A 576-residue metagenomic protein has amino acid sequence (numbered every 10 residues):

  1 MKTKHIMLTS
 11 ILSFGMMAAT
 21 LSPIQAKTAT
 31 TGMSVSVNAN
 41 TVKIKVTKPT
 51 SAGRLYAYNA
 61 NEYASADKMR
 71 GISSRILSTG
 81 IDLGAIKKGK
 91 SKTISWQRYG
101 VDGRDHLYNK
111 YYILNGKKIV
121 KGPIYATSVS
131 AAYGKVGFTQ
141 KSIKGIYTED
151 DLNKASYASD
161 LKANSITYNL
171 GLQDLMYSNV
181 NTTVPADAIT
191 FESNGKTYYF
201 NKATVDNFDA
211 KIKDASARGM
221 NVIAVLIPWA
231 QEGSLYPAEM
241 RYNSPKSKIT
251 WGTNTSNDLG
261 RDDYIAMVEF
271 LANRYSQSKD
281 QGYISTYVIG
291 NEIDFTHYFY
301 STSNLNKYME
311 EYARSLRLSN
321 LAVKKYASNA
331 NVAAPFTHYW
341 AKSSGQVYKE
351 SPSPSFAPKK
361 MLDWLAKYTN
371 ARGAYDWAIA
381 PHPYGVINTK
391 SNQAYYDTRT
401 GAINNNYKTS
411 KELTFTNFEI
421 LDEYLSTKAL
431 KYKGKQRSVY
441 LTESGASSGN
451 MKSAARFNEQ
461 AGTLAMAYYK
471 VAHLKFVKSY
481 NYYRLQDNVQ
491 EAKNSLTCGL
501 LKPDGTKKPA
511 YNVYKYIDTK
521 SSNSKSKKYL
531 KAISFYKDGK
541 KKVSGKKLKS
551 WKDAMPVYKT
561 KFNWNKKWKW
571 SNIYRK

Functional and structural regions predicted by a protein language model:
M17-A29: Sec-dependent signal peptide cleavage junction
K27-G134: Beta-strand-enriched, solvent-exposed domains that form extended recognition/catalytic surfaces
T50, S95-Y99, I119-D174, N179-V180: Boundary/entry segment of secreted carbohydrate-active catalytic domains
S142-T148, N164-Y168, V222-L226, S285-I289 (+4 more regions): Hydrophobic faces of well-ordered beta-strands that scaffold small-molecule active sites in alpha/beta enzyme cores
Y147-D160, Y264-Q277, S355-K367, N458-K470: Short, acidic/polar
A155, R218, K279, Y283 (+1 more regions): Noncatalytic carbohydrate-binding groove/subsite architecture in carbohydrate-active enzymes
N164-Y348, D487-E491: Substrate-binding cleft and catalytic face of glycoside hydrolase catalytic domains, especially the flexible beta-alpha
V184-T190, M240-K248, D280, I293 (+4 more regions): Aromatic-rich peripheral "rim/lid" segments of glycoside hydrolase catalytic domains that contact and position glycan
